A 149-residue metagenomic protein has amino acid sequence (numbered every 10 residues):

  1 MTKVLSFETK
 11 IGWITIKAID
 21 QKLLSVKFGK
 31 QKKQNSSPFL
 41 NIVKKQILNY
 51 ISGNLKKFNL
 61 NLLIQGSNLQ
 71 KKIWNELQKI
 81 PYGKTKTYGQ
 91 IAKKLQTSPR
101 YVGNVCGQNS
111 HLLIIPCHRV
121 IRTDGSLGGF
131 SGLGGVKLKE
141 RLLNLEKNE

Functional and structural regions predicted by a protein language model:
M1-R100, L145-E149: Basic nucleic-acid-binding alpha-helical/helix-turn surface characteristic of O6-alkylguanine DNA
N59-Q65, I121-R122, G128-S131: Generic, ordered loop/turn and secondary-structure boundary motif
L77, C117-H118, L142: Structural signal for hydrophobic
C106: DNA major-groove recognition helix of helix-turn-helix
N109: The DNA-recognition helices of helix-turn-helix-type DNA-binding domains
L113-T123: Short Lys/Arg-enriched helix C-cap and helix-to-coil transition segments that create basic nucleic-acid-contact patches
S126-E149: …primarily DNA-binding HTH/wHTH and HhH modules…
